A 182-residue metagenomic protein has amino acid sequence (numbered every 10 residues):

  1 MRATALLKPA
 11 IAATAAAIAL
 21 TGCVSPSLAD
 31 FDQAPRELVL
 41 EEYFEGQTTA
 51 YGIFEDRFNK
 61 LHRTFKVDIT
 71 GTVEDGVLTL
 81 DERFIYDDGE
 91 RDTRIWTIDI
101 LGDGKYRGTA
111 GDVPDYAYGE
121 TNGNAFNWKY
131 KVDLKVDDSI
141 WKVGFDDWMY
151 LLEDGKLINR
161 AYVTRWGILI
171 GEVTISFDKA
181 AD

Functional and structural regions predicted by a protein language model:
M1-I11: Bacterial N-terminal signal peptides that target proteins for export
A19-G22: C-terminal motif of bacterial Sec signal peptides marking the signal peptidase cleavage site
V24-S27: Bacterial signal peptide processing site
A29, V67, V73, D147 (+1 more regions): Sequence-level preference for short, compositionally simple segments enriched in small aliphatic or small polar residues
F31-Q47: N-terminal helix-cap/turn-to-beta initiation motif at the start of protein domains
Y51, E55-V136: Central antiparallel beta-sheet cores of small beta-barrel/beta-sandwich binding domains
L61-V67, I140-F145, L169-G171: Amphipathic hydrophobic-ligand
D146-D182: Glycine-rich, aromatic-bearing surface loops/beta-hairpins
